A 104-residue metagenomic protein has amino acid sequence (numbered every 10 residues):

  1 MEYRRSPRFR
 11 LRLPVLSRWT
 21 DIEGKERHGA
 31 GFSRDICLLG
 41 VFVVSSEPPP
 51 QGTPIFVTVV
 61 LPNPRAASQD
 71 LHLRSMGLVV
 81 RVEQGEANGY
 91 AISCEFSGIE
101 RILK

Functional and structural regions predicted by a protein language model:
M1-K104: Structured alpha-helical
